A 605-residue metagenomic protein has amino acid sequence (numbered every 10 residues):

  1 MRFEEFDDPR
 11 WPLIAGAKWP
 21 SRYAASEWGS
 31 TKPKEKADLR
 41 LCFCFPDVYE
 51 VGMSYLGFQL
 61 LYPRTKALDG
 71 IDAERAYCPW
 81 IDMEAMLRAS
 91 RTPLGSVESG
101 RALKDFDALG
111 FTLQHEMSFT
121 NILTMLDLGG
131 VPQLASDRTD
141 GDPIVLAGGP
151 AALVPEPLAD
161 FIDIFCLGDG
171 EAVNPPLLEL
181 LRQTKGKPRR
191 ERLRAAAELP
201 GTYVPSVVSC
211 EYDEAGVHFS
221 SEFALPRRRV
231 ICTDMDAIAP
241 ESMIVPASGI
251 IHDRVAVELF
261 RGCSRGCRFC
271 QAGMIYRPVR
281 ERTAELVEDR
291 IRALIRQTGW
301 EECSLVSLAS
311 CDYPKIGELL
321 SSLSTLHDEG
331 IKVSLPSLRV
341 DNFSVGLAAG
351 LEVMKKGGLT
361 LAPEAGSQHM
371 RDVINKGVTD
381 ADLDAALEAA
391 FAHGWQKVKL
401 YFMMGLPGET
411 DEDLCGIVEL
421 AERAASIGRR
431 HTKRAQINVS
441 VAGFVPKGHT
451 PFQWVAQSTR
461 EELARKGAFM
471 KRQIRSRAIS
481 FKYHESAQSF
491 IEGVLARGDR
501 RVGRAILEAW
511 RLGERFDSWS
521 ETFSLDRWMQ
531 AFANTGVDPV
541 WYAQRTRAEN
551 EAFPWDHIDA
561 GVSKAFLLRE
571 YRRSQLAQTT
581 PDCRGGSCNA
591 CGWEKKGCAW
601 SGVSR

Functional and structural regions predicted by a protein language model:
M1-P33, L41-F43, R475-R605: Radical SAM enzyme core and accessory elements
W11-C42, Y49-E50, P205, C210-A256 (+2 more regions): N-terminal [4Fe-4S]-dependent radical SAM core
L41-D47, T65, M243-Q271, I295 (+2 more regions): N-terminal pre-triad scaffold of radical SAM enzymes
F43-C44, V48, M117, R292-A442: Conserved SAM/AdoMet-binding glycine-rich loop
G70-D82: A short beta-strand-loop structural module common to alpha/beta enzyme folds
P79-S221, G448-D499, L507-S520: Glycine-rich beta-alpha loop elements in corrinoid/cobalamin-binding modules across cobalamin-dependent enzymes
A195-S206, L308-Y313, S337-F343, M403-G405 (+4 more regions): A glycine-rich phosphate-binding loop feature that marks nucleotide/adenosyl-phosphate handling sites
G249-E285, A590-R605: Canonical Radical SAM [4Fe-4S] cluster-binding loop centered on the CxxxCxxC motif and its immediate flanking residues
